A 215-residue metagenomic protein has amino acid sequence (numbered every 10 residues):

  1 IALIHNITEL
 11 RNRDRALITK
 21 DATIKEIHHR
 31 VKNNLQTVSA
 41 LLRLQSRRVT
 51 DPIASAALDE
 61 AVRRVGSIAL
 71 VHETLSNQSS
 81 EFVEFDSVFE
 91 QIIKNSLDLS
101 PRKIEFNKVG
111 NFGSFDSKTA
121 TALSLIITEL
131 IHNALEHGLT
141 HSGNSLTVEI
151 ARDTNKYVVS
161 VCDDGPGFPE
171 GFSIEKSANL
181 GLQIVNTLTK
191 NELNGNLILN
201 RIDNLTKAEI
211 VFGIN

Functional and structural regions predicted by a protein language model:
I1-I7: PAS-family sensory domains
R15-I24, H28, V83, K94 (+1 more regions): Conserved short strand/loop->alpha-helix "switch" segment adjacent to the catalytic nucleotide/phosphoryl-transfer site
L35-S67, L75-E81: Histidine phosphotransfer helical core of two-component systems
D59-A61, G66, L70, T74 (+2 more regions): Short beta-to-alpha transition helix within the HATPase_c
G143-N155: Short beta-strand/loop element within the Bergerat-fold HATPase_c
S145, G167, I202-E209: Glycine-rich nucleotide-binding loop
D163: Acidic ATP/Mg2+-coordinating residue in the GHKL
G171-I198: ATP phosphate-binding glycine-rich loop and adjacent ATP-lid/helix-beta elements within ATP-binding kinase/ATPase
